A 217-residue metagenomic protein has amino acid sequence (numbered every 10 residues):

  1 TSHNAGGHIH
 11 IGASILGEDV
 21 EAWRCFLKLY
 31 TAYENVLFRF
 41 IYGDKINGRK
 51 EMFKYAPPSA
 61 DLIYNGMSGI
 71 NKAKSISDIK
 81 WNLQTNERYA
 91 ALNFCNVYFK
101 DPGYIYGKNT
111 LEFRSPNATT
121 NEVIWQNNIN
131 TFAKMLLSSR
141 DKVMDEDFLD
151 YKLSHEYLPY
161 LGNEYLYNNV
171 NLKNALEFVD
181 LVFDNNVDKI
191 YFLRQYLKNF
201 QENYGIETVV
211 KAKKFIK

Functional and structural regions predicted by a protein language model:
T1-E18: Long, hydrophobic, well-ordered secondary-structure blocks that form the structural core and pocket-lining surfaces
S14-K217: C-terminal accessory/tail domains of diverse enzymes
